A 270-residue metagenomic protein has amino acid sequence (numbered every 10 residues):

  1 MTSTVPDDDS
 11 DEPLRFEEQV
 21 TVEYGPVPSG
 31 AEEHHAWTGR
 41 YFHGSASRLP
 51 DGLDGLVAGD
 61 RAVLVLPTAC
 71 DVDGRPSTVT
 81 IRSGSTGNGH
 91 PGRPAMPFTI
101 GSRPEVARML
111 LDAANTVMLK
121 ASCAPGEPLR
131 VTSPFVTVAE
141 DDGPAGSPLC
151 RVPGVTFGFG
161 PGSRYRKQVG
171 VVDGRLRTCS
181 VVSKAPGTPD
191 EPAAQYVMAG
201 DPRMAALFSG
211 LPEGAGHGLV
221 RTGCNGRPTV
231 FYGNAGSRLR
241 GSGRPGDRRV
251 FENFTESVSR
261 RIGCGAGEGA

Functional and structural regions predicted by a protein language model:
M1-G59, V155-G241: Short, solvent-exposed recognition patches
T2-T132: Long, acidic/polar, low-complexity amphipathic helices and coiled-coil-like
L64, V79-I81, M96, C150 (+3 more regions): Hydrophobic transmembrane signal anchors and adjacent membrane-proximal interface regions, especially in viral
H90-I100, P104-V106, L110-S133, T137-L149 (+3 more regions): Extracellularly exposed regions in secreted/surface proteins, prominently low-complexity, repeat-rich
